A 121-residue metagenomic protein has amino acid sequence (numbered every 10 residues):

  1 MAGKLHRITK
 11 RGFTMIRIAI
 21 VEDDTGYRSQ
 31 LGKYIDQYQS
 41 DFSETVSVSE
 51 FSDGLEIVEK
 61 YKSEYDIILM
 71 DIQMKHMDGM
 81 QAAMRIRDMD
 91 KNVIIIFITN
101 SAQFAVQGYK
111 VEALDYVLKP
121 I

Functional and structural regions predicted by a protein language model:
M1-T14: Short, Lys/Arg-enriched N-terminal segments with co-localized hydrophobic residues within the first ~10-30 amino acids
R11, D41, K60-Y61, D88: Generic structural signal for beta-strand residues in well-ordered domains
M15, T45-S47, N92-V93, A113: A generic structural signal for alpha->beta connector loops
D24-S49, D88: Two-component/phosphorelay signaling modules centered on CheY-like receiver
S47-I67: Acidic, metal-coordinating helix/loop segments flanking the phosphotransfer/catalytic sites of two-component signaling
E59, Y65-I121: CheY-like receiver
